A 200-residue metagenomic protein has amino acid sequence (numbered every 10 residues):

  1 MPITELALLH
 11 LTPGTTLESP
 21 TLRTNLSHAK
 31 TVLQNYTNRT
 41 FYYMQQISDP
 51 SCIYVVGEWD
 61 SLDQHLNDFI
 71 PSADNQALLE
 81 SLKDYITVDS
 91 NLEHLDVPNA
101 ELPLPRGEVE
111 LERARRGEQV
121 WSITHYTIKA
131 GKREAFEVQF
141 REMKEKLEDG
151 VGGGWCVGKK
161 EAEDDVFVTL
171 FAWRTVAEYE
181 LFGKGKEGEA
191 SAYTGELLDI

Functional and structural regions predicted by a protein language model:
M1-I200: Short S/T/G/P-rich N-terminal loop/turn motif that feeds into the first structured element of a domain
